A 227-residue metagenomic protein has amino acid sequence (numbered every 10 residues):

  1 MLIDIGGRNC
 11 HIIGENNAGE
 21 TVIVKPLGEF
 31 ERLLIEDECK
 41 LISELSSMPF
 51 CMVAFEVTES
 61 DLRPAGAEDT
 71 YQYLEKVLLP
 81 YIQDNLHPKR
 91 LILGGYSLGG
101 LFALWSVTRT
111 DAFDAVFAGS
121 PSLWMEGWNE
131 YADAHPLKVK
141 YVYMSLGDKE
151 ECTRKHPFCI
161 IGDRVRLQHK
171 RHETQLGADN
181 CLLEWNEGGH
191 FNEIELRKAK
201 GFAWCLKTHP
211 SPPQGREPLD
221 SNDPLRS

Functional and structural regions predicted by a protein language model:
G6-H11, N17-N85: Serine-hydrolase catalytic machinery in alpha/beta-hydrolase-like enzymes
E56, G119-S120, S145: Alpha/beta-hydrolase-fold catalytic nucleophile elbow
G94-G99, A103: Gly/Ala-rich beta-loop-alpha elbow adjacent to hydrolase catalytic centers
L104-T108, A199: Short, hydrophobic alpha-helix immediately C-terminal to the catalytic nucleophile
A112-W124: A conserved short beta-strand
W124-E193: The feature captures the conserved acid-bearing segment of alpha/beta-hydrolase catalytic domains
S145-D148, L176-S227: C-terminal catalytic histidine-bearing segment of alpha/beta-hydrolase fold enzymes
